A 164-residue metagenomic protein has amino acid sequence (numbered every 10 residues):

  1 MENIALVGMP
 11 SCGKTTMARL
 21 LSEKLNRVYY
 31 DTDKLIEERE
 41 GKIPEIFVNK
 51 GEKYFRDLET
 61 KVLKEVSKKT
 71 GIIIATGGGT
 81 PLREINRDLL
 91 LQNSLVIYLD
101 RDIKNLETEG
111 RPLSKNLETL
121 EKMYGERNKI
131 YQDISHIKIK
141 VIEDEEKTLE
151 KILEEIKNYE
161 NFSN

Functional and structural regions predicted by a protein language model:
L6: Hydrophobic anchor at the beta1->P-loop junction of P-loop NTPases
M9: P-loop (Walker A) phosphate-binding loop of NTP-binding proteins
G13: Conserved glycine(s) of the Walker
T16, L20, K24, K69 (+3 more regions): NTP-dependent small-molecule kinase module
E23-T32: Post-Walker A helix-loop "phosphate-sensing" segment adjacent to the P-loop in P-loop NTPases
K34-P81, I85-L91: ATP-dependent small-molecule kinase phosphotransfer cores that center on conserved nucleotide phosphate-binding segments
G77-T80, D102-K104, D144: Short glycine-rich anion-binding loops that position phosphate/pyrophosphate groups of nucleotides and phosphorylated
N93-I130: A glycine- and Lys/Arg-enriched "phosphate-lid" helix/loop adjacent to the NTP-binding pocket of small-molecule kinases
